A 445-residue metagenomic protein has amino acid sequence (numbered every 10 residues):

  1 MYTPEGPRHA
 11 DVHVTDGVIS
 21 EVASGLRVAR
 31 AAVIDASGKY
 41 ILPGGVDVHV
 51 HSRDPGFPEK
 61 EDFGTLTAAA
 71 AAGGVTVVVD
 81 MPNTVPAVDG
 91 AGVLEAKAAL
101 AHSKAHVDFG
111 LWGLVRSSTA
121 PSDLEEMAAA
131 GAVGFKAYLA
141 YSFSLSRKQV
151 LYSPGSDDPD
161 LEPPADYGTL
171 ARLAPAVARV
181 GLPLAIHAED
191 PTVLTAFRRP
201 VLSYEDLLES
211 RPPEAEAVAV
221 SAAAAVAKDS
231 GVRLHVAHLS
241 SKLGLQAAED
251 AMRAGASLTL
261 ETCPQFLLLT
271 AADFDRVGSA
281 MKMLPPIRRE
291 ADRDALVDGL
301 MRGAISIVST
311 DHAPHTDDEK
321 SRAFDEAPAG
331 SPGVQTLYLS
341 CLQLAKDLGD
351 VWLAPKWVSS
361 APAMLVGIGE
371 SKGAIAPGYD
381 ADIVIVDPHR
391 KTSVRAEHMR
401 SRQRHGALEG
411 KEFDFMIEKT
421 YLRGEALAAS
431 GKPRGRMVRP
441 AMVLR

Functional and structural regions predicted by a protein language model:
M1-R30, E425: N-terminal metal-binding scaffold of metallo-dependent hydrolase/deaminase domains
G17, G38, H49, A70 (+14 more regions): Divalent metal-coordination and catalytic microenvironments
A36-K104: Metal-associated gating/positioning segment near the N- to mid-region
V48-E61, T84, V107-T119, P159-E162 (+2 more regions): Active-site mouth loops of central-metabolism enzymes
P55, M81-H106, V115-T119, E126 (+1 more regions): Active-site loop-to-helix "anion-binding N-cap" substructures in soluble metabolic enzymes
T119-A137, F143-V308: Histidine/acidic residue-rich metal-binding segments in metalloenzymes
E205-R233, A280, M301-V308, A313-H389: His/Asp/Glu-enriched, well-ordered alpha-helical/loop segment that forms or immediately abuts the divalent-metal
A323-E326, P377-M442: C-terminal cap of metal-dependent C-N hydrolases
